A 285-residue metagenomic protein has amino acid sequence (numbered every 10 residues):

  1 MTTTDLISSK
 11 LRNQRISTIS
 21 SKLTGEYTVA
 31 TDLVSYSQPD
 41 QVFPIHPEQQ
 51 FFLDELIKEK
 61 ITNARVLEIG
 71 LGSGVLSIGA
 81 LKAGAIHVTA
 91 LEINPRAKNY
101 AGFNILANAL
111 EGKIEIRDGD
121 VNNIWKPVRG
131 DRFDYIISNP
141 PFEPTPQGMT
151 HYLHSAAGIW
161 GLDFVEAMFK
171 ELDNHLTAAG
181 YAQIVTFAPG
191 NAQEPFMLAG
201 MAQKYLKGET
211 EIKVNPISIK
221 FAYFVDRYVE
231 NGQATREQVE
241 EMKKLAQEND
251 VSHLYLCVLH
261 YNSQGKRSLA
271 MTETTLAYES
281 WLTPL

Functional and structural regions predicted by a protein language model:
M1-G25: N-terminal auxiliary segments of SAM/dcSAM-dependent transferases
D32-D54: S-adenosyl-L-methionine
H46-R129, Y135-S138, P144, P189: Conserved SAM/SAH cofactor-binding pocket of Class I
P95-A97, Y135-A167: Mobile active-site "lid"/loop adjacent to the S-adenosyl-L-methionine
G102-F103, G130, G148-H151, P195-M197: Short amphipathic alpha-helical segments
L162-S218, A222: Conserved Class I SAM-dependent methyltransferase catalytic core
Y205-E209, K213-N249: C-terminal helical/coil "lid" or tail adjacent to the Rossmann-like core of SAM-dependent
H253-L285: C-terminal lobe and adjacent flexible extensions of AdoMet/dcAdoMet transferase-like proteins
